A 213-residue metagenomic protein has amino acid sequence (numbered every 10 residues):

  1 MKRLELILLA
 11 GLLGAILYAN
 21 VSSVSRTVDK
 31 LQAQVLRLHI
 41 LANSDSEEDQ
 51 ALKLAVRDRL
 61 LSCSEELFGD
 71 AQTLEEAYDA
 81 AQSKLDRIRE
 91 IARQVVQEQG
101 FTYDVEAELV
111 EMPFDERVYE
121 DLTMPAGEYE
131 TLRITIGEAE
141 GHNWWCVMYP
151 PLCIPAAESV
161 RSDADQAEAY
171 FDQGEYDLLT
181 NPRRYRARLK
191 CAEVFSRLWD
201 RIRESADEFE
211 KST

Functional and structural regions predicted by a protein language model:
L4-N20: Hydrophobic membrane-insertion alpha-helices, especially the h-region of bacterial N-terminal signal peptides
A19-Q32: Aromatic-capped interface at the extracytoplasmic side of an N-terminal signal-anchor transmembrane helix
Q34-L85: Early exported N-terminus immediately downstream of N-terminal targeting peptides
V35-L41, D104-E108, T131-T135, W145-V147: Soluble periplasmic/extracytoplasmic beta-strand elements of cell-envelope proteins
N43, R59-A71, R87-Q99, L152-P155 (+3 more regions): Structured segments of extracytoplasmic/periplasmic soluble domains in secreted or envelope-associated proteins
L74-E116: Amphipathic, coiled-coil-like alpha-helical scaffolding segments used for oligomerization/assembly
L122-Y185: Soluble extracytoplasmic domains of inner/organellar membrane proteins
F171-T213: C-terminal partner/receptor-binding element of secreted or periplasmic proteins
